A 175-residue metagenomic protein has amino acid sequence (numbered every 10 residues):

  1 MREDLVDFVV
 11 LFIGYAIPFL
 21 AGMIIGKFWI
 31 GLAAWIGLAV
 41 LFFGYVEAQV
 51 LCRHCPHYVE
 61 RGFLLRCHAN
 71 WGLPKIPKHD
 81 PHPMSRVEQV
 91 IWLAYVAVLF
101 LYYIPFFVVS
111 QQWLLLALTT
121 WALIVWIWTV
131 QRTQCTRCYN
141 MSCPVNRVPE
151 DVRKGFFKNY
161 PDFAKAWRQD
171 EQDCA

Functional and structural regions predicted by a protein language model:
M1-F42, I91-L123: Long, highly hydrophobic alpha-helical transmembrane signal-anchor segments
M1-P18, P81-R86, Y139, N159-D162 (+1 more regions): Cytosolic-side membrane-entry/anchor segment at the start of a transmembrane helix
G37-Y45, R53-P56, T120-R132: Short, intrinsically disordered, charge-biased short linear motifs at domain edges
E47-C67, T133-C135: Membrane-water interface of transmembrane alpha-helices
P56-V59, H68-W71, Y139-R147: Cys/His-coordinated zinc-binding microdomains
F63-E88: Short membrane-interface loop/juxtamembrane segments of multi-pass integral membrane proteins
V109-E150: Alpha-helical transmembrane segments and their immediate juxtamembrane interface regions
T133-A175: Cytosolic/matrix-facing juxtamembrane and C-terminal tails of multi-pass cellular membrane proteins
